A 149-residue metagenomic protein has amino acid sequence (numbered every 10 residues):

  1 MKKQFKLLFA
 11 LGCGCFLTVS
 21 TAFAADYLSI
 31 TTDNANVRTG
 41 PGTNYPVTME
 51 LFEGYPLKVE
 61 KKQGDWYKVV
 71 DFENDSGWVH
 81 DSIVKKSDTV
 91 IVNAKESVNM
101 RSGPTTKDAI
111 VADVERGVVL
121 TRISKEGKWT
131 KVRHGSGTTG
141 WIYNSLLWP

Functional and structural regions predicted by a protein language model:
M1-F9: Bacterial N-terminal signal peptides that target proteins for export
K2, C13-C15, V37: Classical N-terminal targeting signals for secretion and organelle import
F9-V19: Bacterial N-terminal signal peptides
S20-T39, M49-E53, E60-D75, V79-S102 (+3 more regions): SH3-family beta-barrel domains
T43-N44, T106-K107: Short, small/polar residue-rich loop motifs at catalytic or cofactor-binding pockets
